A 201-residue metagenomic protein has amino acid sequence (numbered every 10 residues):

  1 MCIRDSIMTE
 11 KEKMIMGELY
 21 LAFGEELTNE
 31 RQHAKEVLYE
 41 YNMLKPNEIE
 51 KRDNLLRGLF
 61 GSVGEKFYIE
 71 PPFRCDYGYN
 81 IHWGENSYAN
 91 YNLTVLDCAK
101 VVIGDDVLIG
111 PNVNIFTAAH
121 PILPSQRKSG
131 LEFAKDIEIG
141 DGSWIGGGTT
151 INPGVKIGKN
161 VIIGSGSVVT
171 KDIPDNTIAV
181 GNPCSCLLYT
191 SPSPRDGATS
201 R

Functional and structural regions predicted by a protein language model:
M1-S6, Y189-P194, A198-T199: Conserved small/polar residues in nucleotide/adenosyl-binding loops
I3, P153, K171: Conserved coupling/switch loop of ABC ATPases
I7, I15-F23, L27-L44, K128-P153 (+1 more regions): C-terminal segments of enzyme domains that contribute to small-molecule binding surfaces
A22, E26-H82: Extended, small-residue-rich solenoid/repeat segments and analogous flexible loops that form exposed scaffolds
F73-W83, Y88-I157, N182-C184: Flexible, glycine/small-residue-enriched loop-and-beta-strand segment within the central core of proteins
P111, P174, P183, P192-P194: Proline-centered helix-kink/hinge sites
W144, I162, I178-V180: Short-chain dehydrogenase/reductase
